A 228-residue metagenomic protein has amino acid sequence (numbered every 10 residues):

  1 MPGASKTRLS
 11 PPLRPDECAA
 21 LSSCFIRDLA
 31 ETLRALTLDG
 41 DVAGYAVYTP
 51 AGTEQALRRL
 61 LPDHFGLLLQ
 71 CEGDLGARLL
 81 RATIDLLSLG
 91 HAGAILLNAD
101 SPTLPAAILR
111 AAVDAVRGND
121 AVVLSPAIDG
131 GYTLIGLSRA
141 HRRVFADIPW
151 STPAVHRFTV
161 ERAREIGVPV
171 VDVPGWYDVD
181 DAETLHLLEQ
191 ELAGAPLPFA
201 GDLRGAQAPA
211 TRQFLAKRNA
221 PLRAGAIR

Functional and structural regions predicted by a protein language model:
M1-A20: Glycine-rich N-terminal loop/short-helix segment of MobA-like nucleotidyltransferase
S22-G40: A short, N-terminal amphipathic alpha-helix
R34, D41-P50: Short beta-strand/loop segment that forms part of the nucleotide-sugar
A56-G93: Short phosphate-binding loop-to-helix
I95-L97: Short aromatic-hydrophobic micro-motifs that form the base-stacking/packing surface for donor nucleotide recognition
T103-D129: Conserved donor-nucleotide/metal-binding helix-loop-beta segment in metal-dependent transferases, i.e., the alpha-helix
R142-R162: Short, glycine-/small-residue-rich phosphate/pyrophosphate-handling segment
E161-R228: Conserved alpha/beta core of the MobA/IspD/sugar-nucleotide pyrophosphorylase nucleotidyltransferase superfamily
